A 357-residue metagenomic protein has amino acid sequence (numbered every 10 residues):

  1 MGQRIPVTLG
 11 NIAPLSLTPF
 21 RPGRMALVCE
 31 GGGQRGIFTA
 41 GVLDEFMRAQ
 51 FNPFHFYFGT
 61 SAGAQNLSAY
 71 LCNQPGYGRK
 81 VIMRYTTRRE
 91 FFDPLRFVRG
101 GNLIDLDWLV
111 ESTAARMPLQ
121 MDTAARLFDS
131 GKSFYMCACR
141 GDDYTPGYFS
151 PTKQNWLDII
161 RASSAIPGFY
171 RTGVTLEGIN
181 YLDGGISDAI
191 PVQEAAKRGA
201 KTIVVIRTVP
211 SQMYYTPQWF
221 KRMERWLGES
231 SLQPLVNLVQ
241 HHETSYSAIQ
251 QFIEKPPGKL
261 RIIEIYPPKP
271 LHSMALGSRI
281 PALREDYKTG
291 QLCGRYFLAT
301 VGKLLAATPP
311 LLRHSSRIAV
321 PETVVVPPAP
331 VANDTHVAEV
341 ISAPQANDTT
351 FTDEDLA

Functional and structural regions predicted by a protein language model:
M1-F58, S68-A357: Patatin-like phospholipase
G59, G63: Gly/Ala-rich beta-loop-alpha elbow adjacent to hydrolase catalytic centers
